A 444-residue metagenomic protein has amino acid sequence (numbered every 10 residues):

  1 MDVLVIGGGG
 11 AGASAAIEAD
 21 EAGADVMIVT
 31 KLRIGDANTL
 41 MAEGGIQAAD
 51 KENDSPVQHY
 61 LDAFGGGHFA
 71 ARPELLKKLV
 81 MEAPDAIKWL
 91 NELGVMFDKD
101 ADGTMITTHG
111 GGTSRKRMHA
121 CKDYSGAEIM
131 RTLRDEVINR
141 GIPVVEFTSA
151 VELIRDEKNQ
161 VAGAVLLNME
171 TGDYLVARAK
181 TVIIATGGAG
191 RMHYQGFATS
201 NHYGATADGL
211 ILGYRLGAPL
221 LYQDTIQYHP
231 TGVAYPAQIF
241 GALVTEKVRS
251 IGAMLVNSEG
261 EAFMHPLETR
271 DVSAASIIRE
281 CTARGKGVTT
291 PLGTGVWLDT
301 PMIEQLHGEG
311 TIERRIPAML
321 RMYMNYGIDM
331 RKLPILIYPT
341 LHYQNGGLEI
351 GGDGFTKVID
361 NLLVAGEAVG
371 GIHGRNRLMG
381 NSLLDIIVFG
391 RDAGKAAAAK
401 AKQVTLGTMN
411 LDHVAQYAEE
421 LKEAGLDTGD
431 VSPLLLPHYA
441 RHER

Functional and structural regions predicted by a protein language model:
M1, G10, E18, A22-A24 (+10 more regions): Glycine- and aromatic-enriched mobile tails/lids
V5, G9-G10, R33, Y124 (+1 more regions): Residue-level detector of alpha-helix initiation sites
D25-T30, Y222: Short beta-strand "acidic-cap" motif of Rossmann-like dinucleotide-binding folds
L32-F64, H68, Q238: Conserved N-terminal glycine-rich FAD pyrophosphate-binding loop of Rossmann-like flavoproteins
I34, L212, A218-D329, A396-K402: An anion/pyrophosphate-binding glycine-rich loop and adjacent beta-alpha core in soluble alpha-beta enzymes
E92-D173, R178, A185, H193 (+2 more regions): Conserved redox-cofactor binding core of oxidoreductases
V151-L167, R315-V369: A glycine-rich dinucleotide-binding beta-alpha-beta segment and adjacent secondary-structure elements that constitute
T181-Q238, A242, G380-A396: Glycine-rich loop(s) and the adjacent beta-strand/alpha-helix scaffold that form part
